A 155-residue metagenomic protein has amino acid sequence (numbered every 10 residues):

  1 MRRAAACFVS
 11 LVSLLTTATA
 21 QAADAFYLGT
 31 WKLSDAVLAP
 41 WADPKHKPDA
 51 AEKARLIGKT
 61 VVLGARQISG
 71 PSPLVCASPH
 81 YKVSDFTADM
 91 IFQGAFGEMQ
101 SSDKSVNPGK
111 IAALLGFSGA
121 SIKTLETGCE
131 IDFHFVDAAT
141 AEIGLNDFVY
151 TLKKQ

Functional and structural regions predicted by a protein language model:
M1-F8: Bacterial N-terminal signal peptides that target proteins for export
F8-S10, L15: Gram-negative bacterial Sec-dependent N-terminal signal peptides
T17-T19: N-terminal signal peptide c-region/cleavage motif recognized by signal peptidases
Q21-T30: N-terminal helix-cap/turn-to-beta initiation motif at the start of protein domains
F26, T60-Q67, G128, D132-A141 (+1 more regions): Short, solvent-exposed coil/turn segments at beta-strand boundaries
L33-P71: Short, solvent-exposed loop/hinge segments that bridge or flank secondary-structure elements
V37-P40, L63-C129: Contiguous, well-ordered beta-strand patches that form the walls/edges of small beta-barrel/beta-sandwich domains
V75-D89, F135-Q155: Edge beta-strand at a domain terminus
